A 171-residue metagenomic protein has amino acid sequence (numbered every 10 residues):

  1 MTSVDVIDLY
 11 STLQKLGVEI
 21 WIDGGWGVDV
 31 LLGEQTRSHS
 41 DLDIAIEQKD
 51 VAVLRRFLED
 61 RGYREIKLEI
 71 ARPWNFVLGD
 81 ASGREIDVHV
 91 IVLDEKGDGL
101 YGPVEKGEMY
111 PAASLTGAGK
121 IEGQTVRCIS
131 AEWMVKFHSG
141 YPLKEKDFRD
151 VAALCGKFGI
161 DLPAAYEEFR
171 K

Functional and structural regions predicted by a protein language model:
M1-K171: Compositionally biased terminal segments of proteins
